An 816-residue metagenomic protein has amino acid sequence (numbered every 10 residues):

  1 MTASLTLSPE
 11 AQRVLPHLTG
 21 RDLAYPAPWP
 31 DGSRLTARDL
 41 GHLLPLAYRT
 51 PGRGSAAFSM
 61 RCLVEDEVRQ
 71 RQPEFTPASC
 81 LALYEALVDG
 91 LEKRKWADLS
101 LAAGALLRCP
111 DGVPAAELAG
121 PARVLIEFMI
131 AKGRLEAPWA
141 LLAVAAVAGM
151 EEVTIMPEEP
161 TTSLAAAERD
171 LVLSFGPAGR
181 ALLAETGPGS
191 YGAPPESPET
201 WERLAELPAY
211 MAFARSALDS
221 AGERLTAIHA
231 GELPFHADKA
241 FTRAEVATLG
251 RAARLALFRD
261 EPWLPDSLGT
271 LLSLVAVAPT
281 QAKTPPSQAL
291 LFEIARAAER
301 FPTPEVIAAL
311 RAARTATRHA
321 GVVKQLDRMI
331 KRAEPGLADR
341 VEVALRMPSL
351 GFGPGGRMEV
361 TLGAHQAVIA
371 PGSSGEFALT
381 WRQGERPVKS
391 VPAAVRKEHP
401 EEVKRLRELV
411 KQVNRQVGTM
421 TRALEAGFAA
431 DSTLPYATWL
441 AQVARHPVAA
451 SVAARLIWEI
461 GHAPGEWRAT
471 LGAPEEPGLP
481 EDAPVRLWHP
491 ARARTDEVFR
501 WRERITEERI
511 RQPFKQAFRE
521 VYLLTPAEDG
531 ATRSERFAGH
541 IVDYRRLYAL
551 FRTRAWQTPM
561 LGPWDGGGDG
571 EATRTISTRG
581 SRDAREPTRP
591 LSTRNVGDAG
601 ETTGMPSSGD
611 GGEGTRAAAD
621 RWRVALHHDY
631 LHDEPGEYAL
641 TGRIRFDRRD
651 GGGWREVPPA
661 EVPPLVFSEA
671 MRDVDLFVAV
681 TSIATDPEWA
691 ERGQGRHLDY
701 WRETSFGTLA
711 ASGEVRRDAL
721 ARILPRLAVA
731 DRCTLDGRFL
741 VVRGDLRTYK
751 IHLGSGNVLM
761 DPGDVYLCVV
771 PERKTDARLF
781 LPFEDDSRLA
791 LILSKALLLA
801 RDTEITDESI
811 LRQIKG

Functional and structural regions predicted by a protein language model:
M1-P302, I307-A308, R314-E586, P590 (+1 more regions): Non-catalytic terminal/accessory regions
